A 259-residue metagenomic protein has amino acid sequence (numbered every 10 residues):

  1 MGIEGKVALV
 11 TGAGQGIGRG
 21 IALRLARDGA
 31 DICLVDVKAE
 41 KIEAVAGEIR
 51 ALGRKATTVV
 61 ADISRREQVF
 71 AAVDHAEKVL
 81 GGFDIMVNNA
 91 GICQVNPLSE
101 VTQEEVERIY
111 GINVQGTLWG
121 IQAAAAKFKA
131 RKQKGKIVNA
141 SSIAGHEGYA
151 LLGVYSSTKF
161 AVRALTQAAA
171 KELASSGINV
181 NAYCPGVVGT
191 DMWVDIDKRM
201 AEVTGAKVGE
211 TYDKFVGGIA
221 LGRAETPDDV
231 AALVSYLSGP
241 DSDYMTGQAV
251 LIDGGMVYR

Functional and structural regions predicted by a protein language model:
I3-C33: Canonical Rossmann dinucleotide-binding motif of NAD(H)/NADP(H)-dependent dehydrogenases/reductases, specifically
P97-L98, E105-Y110, F215: Substrate-binding pocket helix/loop in short-chain dehydrogenase/reductase
L98-S99, E147-G153, S175-S176, G222 (+1 more regions): Active-site loop immediately N-terminal to the catalytic Tyr-X3-Lys motif of short-chain dehydrogenase/reductase
I121, T158, T166: Active-site helix of classical SDR
S142: Residue(s) in the substrate-gating loop at a strand-loop-helix junction that position the organic substrate next
E147, V234-S235, T246-R259: Short C-terminal tail/terminal secondary-structure segment of NAD(P)H-dependent dehydrogenase/reductase domains
A174, N179, M245-G247: Short, small/polar-rich loop/turn modules that mediate ligand/substrate recognition or access, typified
